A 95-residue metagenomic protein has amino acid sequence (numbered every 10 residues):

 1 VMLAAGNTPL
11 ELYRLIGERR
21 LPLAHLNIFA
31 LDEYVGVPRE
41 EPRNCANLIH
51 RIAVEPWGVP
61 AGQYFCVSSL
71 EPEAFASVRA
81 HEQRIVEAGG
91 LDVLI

Functional and structural regions predicted by a protein language model:
V1-L21: Glycine-rich N-terminal segment of FAD-binding domains in flavoprotein oxidoreductases, spanning the beta-loop-helix
M2, D92-I95: A structural signal for short, well-ordered beta-strand segments and their strand-loop junctions that often border
A24-V93: Ligand-binding beta-strand-loop-alpha-helix segment within the catalytic cores of soluble metabolic enzymes
